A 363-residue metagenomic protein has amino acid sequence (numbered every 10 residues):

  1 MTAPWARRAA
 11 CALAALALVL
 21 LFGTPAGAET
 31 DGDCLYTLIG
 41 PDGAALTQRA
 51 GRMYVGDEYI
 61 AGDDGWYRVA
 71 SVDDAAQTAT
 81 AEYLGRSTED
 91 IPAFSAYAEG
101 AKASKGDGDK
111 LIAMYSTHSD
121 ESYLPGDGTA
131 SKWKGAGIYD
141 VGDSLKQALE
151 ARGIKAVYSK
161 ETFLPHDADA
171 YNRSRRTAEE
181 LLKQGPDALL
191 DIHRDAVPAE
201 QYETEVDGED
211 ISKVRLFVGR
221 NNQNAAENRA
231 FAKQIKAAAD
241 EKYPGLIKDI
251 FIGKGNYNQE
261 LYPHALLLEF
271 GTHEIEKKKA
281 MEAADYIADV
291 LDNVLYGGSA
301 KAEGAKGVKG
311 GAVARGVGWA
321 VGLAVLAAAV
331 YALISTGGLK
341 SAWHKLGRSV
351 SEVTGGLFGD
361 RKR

Functional and structural regions predicted by a protein language model:
A12-L21: Bacterial N-terminal signal peptides
F22-T30: Sec-dependent signal peptide cleavage junction
E29-G43: Short, basic/aromatic beta-hairpin or loop at an interaction surface
R49, G56-T117, S122-P125: Non-catalytic propeptide/linker segments at domain boundaries
P125-Q201: Catalytic-core regions of hydrolytic enzymes
R176-K183, D187-L266, E274: Membrane-proximal low-complexity regions enriched in glycine and acidic/polar residues
D249-A305: Active-site-adjacent mobile loop/cap segments within catalytic or ligand-binding domains
G304-R363: C-terminal single-pass membrane-anchor helix
